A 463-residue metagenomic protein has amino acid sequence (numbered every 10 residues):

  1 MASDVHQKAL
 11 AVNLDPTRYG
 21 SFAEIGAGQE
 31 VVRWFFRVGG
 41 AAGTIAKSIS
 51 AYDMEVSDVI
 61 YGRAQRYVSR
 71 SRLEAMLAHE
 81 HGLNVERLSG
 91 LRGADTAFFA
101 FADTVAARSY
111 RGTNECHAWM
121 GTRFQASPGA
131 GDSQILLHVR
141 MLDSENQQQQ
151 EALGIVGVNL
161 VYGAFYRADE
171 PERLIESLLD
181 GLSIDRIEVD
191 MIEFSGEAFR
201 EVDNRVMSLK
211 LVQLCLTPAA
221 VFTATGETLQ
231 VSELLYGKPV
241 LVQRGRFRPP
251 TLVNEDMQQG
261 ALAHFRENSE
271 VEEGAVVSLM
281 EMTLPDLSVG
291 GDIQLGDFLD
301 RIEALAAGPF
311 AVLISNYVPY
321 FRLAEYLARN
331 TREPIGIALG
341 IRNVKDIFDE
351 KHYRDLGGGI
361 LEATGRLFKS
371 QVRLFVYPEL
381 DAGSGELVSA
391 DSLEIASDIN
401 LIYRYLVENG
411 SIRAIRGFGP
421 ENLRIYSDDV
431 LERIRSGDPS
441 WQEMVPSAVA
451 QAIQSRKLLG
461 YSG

Functional and structural regions predicted by a protein language model:
M1-G463: Nucleotidyltransferase catalytic core that binds NTPs
